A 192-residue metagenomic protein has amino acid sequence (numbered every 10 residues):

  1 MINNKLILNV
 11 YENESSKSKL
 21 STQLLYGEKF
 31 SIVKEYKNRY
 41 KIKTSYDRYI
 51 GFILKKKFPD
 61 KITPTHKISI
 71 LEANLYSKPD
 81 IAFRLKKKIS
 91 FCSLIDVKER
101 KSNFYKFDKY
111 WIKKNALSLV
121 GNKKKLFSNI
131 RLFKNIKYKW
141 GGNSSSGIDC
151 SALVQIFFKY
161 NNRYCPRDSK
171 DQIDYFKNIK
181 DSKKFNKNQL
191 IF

Functional and structural regions predicted by a protein language model:
M1-Y11, T63-Y76, I156-D174: Short, basic/aromatic beta-hairpin or loop at an interaction surface
N3-K29, S69-V97: Beta-loop motif signature
N9, K41, N74, F104-K106 (+1 more regions): Residue-level detector of beta-strand face positions
Q23-L54, K86-A116: SH3/SH3-like beta-barrel superfamily modules
L54-I62, A116-V120: Structured surface patches comprising rigid loops and adjacent beta-strands/short helices at the edges of well-ordered
L71-W140: Surface-exposed beta-loop interaction hotspot
I130, G142-N161, C165-P166: Active-site nucleophilic cysteine motif
R163-F192: ...with weaker cross-activation on analogous glycine-rich loops/strands in unrelated enzymes
